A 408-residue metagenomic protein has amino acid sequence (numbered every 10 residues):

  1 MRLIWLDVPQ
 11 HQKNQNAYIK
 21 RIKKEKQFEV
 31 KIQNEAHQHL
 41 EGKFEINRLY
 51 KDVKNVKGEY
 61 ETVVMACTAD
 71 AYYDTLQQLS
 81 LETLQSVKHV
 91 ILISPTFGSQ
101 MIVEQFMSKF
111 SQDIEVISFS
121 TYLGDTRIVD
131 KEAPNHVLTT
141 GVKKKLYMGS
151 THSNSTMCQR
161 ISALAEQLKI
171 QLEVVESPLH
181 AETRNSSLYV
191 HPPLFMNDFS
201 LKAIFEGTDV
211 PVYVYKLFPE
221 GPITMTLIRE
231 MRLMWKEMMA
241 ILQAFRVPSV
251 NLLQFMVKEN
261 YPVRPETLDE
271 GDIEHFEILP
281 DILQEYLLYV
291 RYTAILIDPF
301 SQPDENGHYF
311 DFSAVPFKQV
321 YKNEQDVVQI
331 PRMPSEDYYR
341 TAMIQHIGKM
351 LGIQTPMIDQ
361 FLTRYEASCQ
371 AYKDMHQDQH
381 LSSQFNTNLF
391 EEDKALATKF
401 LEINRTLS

Functional and structural regions predicted by a protein language model:
L3-I4: Short beta-strand element of Class I
D7, C67, S94: Short beta-strand/turn micro-motifs composed of small residues that flank or help shape donor/cofactor-binding pockets
V8-Y60, D130: Conserved N-terminal Rossmann-fold NAD(P) cofactor-binding segment
H39-T83, G149-H152: Rossmann-like NAD(P)-binding element
Y72-K131: Rossmann-like NAD(P)(H) cofactor-binding subdomain of soluble oxidoreductases
D130-E237, I241, F245, K394 (+1 more regions): Substrate/ligand-engaging "lid" and interaction regions
R184-P334, Y338, L351: C-terminal substrate-binding/catalytic lobe of Rossmann-fold NAD(P)-dependent dehydrogenases
L351-S408: C-terminal amphipathic alpha-helical interaction region
